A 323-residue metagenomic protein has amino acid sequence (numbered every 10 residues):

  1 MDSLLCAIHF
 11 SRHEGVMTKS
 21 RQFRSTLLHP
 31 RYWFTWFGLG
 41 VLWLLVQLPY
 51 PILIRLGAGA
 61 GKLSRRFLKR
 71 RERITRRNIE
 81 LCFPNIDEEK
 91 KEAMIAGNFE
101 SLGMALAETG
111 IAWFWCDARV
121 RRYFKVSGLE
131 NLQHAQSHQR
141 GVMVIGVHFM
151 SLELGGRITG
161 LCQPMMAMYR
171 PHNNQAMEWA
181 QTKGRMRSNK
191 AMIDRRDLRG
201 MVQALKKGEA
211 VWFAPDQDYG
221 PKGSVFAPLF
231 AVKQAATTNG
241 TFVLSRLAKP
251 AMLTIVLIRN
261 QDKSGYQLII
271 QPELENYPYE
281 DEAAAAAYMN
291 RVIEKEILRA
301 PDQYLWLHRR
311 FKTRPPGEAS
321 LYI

Functional and structural regions predicted by a protein language model:
H13, K19-L27, S64, K90-A96 (+3 more regions): Non-catalytic C-terminal accessory region of glycerolipid acyltransferases and related lyso-lipid remodeling enzymes
G15-M143, A180-K183, N189: Membrane-anchoring hydrophobic helices of lipid-metabolizing enzymes
G40, I74, E130, L154 (+4 more regions): Short Gly/charged-rich anion-binding patches and loops
H138-R196, P221-F226, K233-Q234: Catalytic core of membrane glycerolipid acyltransferases/transacylases, capturing the structured, soluble-facing
